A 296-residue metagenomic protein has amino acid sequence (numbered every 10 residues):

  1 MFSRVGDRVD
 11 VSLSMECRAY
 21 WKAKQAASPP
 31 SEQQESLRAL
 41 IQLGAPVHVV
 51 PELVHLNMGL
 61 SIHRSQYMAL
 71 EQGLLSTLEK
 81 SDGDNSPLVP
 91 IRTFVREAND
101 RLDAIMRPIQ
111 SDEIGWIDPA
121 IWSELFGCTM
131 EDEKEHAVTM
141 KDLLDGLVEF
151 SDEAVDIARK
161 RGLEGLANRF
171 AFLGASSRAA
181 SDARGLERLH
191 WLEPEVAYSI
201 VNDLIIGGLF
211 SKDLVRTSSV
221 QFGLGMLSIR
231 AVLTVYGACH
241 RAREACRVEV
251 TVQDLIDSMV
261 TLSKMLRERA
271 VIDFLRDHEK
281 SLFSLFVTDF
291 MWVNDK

Functional and structural regions predicted by a protein language model:
M1-L13: Basic, glycine-/proline-tolerant helical and adjacent loop/strand elements that line or dock onto nucleic-acid
D10-D112: Charged, amphipathic alpha-helical linkers/stalks
G73-K296: Hydrophobic, aromatic-lined core segments that form the binding pocket/scaffold for planar heteroaromatic ligands
